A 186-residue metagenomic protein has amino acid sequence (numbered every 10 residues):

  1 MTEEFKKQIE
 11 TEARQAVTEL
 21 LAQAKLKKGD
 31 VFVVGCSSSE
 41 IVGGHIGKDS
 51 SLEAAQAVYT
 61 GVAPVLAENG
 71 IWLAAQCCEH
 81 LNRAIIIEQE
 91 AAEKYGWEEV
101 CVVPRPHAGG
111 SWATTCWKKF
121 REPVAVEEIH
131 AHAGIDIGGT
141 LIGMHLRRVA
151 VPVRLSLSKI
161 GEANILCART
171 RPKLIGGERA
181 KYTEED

Functional and structural regions predicted by a protein language model:
M1-F32, L52-V65: N-terminal glycine-/serine-/threonine-rich phosphate-binding loop
E4, G29, V42, A67-G70 (+3 more regions): Non-catalytic beta/alpha edge segments that cap or flank active sites
T18, A22-K25, A63-I71, W117-A125 (+1 more regions): Generic secondary-structure signature for well-ordered alpha-helical cores
A24-L26, A108, R154-K159: Solvent-exposed alpha-helices and their adjacent loops that cap or buttress functional pockets in soluble metabolic
D30-G35, L73-A74: Short glycine-rich phosphate-binding loop at a beta-alpha junction
I41-I46, S50-A57, P64-R83, A108: Active-site histidine-anchored catalytic micro-motif
N69-H132, G138: Ligand-binding beta-strand-loop-alpha-helix segment within the catalytic cores of soluble metabolic enzymes
T114, K118-D186: Glycine-rich, aromatic-bearing surface loops/beta-hairpins
